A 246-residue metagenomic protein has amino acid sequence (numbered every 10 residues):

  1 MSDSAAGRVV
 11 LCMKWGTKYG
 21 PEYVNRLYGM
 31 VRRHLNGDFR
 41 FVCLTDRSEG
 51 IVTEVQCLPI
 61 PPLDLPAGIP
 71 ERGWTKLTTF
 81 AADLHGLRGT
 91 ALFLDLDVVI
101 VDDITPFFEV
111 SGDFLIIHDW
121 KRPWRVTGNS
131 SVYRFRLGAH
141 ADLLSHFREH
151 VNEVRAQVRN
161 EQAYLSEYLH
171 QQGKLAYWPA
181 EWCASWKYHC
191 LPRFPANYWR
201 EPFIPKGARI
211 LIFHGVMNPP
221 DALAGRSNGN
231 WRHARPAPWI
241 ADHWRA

Functional and structural regions predicted by a protein language model:
M1-A67, L84-L87, L137, W244-R245: N-terminal anchoring/stem segment of glycosyltransferases
G7-V9, T90-L92, R209: Structural motif
K18-V24, W124, P219-A222: Short N-terminal binding/cap micro-motifs at the start of the first secondary-structure element
F41, F80, D97, Y133 (+2 more regions): A residue-level signal for conserved active-site and pocket-lining positions in enzyme catalytic cores
V42-G50, I100-T105, E181, V216-M217: Short, polar loop motifs at secondary-structure junctions
E49-V52, Q56-L63, T75-T127, R134: GT-A fold catalytic core of metal-dependent nucleotide-sugar glycosyltransferases, centered on the diacidic
I104-Y168: Conserved catalytic core of nucleotide-sugar-dependent glycosyltransferases
A141-A246: Catalytic core and acceptor-binding pocket of nucleotide-sugar-dependent glycosyltransferases
